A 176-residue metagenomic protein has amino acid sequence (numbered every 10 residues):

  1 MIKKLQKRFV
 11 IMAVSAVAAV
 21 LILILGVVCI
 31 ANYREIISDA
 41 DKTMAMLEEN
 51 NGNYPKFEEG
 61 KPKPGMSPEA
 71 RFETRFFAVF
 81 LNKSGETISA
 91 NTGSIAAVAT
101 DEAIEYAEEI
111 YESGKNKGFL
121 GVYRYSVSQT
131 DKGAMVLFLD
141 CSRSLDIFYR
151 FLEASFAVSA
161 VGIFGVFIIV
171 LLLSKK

Functional and structural regions predicted by a protein language model:
M1-E86, D146: Juxtamembrane segments flanking the first transmembrane helix of membrane-anchored signal-transduction proteins
I11, L145-I169: N-terminal membrane-entry
L25-Y33, V158, G162-K176: Cytosolic-side ends of inner-membrane transmembrane helices, especially those that anchor bacterial signal-transduction
P62-K117: Extracytoplasmic ligand-binding sensor domains of the Cache superfamily
A96-F156: Extracytoplasmic
